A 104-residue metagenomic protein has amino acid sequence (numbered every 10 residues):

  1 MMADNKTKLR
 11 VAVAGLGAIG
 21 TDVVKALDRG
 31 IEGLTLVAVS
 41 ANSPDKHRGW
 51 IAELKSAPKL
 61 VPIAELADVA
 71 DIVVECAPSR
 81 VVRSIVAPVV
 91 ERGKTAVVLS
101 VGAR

Functional and structural regions predicted by a protein language model:
M1-K8: A short, basic/flexible loop-to-alpha-helix module at the beginning of a structural domain
V11-V13, E75: Hydrophobic Val/Ile/Leu positions in short beta-strands of Rossmann-like dinucleotide-binding domains
L16: Glycine-rich Rossmann-fold phosphate-binding loop(s) that bind the pyrophosphate of adenine dinucleotide cofactors
G20-T21, V82: N-terminal Rossmann-fold NAD(P) dinucleotide-binding loop
G30-A52: NAD(P)-binding Rossmann-fold cofactor-contacting core
V61-E91, G102-R104: Beta-loop-alpha module in the N-terminal Rossmann-like domain of NAD(P)-dependent dehydrogenases, especially those
T95-V97: A short hydrophobic/small-residue beta-strand
